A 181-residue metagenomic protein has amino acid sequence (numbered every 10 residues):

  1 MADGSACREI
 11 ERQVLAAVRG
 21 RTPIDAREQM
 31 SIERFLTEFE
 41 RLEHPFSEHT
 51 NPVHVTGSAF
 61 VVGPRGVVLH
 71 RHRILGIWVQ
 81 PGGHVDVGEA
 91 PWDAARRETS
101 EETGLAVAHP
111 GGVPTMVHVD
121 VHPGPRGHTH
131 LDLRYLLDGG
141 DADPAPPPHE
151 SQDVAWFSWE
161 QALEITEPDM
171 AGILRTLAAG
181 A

Functional and structural regions predicted by a protein language model:
M1-A2, A181: Basic/polar N-terminal segments that are highly enriched at the extreme N-terminus, encompassing both cleavable
A2-R34, T103: Predominantly extracellular/luminal regions of secreted and cell-surface proteins, especially disulfide-bonded
R19-S58: Acidic, metal-coordinating catalytic segment for phosphate/diphosphate chemistry, firing primarily on the Nudix
P52-T56, V62, R73-L75, Q80 (+1 more regions): Short connector loops at helix/strand junctions that flank enzyme active sites, especially segments positioning acidic
S58, G66, D153: Conserved beta-strand and immediately adjacent loop positions that scaffold enzyme active sites
V62-E101: Conserved Nudix-box catalytic region and its N-terminal flanking loop in Nudix hydrolases and closely related
D86-I173: Unchanged
A171-A181: Charged phosphate-binding loop/patch that engages nucleotide di/tri-phosphates or the phosphate backbone of nucleic
